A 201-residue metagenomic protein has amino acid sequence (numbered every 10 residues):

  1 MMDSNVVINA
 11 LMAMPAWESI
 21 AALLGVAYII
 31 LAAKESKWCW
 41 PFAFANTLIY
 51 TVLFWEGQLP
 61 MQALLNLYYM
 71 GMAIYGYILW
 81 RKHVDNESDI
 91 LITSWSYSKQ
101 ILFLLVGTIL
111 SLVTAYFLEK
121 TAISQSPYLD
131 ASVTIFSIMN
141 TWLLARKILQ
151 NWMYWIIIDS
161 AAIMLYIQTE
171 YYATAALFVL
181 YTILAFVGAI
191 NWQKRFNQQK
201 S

Functional and structural regions predicted by a protein language model:
M2-E35, C39, H83-E87, L91-M153 (+1 more regions): Polytopic alpha-helical membrane-helix bundles and their juxtamembrane interface segments in multi-pass membrane
I20, C39-A45, M61: Generic alpha-helical scaffold signal
F42-E56, M70-M72: Hydrophobic alpha-helical transmembrane segments of multi-pass membrane proteins
I49-L53, L59-A63, I163-M164: Amphipathic alpha-helical packing elements
L59-M72, F178: Individual alpha-helical transmembrane segments in multi-pass integral membrane proteins
M61, L79, A173: Short, flexible micro-motifs
L67-V84: Membrane-water interface of transmembrane alpha-helices
